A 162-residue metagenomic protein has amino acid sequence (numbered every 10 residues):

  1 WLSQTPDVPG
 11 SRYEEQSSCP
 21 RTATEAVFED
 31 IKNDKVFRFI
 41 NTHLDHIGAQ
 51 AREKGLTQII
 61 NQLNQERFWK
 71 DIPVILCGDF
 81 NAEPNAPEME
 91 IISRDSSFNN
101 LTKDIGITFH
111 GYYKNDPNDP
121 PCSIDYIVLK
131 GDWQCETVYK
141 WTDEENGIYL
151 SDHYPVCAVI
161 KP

Functional and structural regions predicted by a protein language model:
W1-V36, Q134, Y139-W141: Structured beta-strand-rich core segments of catalytic domains in phosphoester-bond hydrolases
A23-V27, N41, Y126-I127, P155-C157: Conserved hydrophobic/aromatic beta-strand scaffold that supports enzyme active sites
D30, H43-L44, I160-P162: Short beta-strand segments enriched in hydrophobic/aromatic residues within well-folded beta-rich domains
V36-R38, V74: The start of beta-strands in P-loop NTPase/AAA+ ATPase cores
F39-N64: Active-site beta-loop-alpha substructure in enzyme catalytic cores, prototypically the cysteine-centered nucleophile
N41, L76-C77: Generic enzyme active-site microenvironment
L44, F80-N81: Acidic beta-to-alpha connecting loop that harbors the catalytic carboxylate
Q50, K54, N64-I75, N81-P162: Metal-dependent phosphoester-hydrolase catalytic domains
